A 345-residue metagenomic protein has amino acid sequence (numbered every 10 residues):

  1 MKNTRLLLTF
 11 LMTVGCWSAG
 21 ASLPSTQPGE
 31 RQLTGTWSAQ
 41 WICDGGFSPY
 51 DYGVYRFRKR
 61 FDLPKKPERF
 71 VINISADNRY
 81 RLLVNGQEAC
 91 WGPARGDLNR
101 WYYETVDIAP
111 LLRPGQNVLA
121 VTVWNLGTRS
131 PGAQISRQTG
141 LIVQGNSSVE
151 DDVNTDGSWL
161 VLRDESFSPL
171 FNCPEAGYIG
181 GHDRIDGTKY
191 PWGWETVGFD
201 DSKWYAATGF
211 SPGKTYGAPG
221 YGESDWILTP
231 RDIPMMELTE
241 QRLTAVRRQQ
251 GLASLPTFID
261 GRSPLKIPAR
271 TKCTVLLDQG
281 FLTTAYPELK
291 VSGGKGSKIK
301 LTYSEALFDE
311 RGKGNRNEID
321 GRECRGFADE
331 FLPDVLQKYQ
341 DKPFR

Functional and structural regions predicted by a protein language model:
M1-L8: Bacterial N-terminal signal peptides that target proteins for export
L8-C16: Bacterial N-terminal signal peptides
L23-R345: Extracellular/oxidizing-compartment recognition motifs
